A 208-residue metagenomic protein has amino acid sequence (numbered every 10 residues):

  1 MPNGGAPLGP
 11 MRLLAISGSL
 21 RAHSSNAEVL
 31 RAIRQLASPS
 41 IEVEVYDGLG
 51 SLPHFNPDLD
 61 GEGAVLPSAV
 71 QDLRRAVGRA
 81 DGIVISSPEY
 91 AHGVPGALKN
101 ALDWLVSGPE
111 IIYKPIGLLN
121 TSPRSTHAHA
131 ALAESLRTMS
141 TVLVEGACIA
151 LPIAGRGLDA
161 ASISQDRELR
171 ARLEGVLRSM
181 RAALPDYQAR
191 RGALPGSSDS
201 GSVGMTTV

Functional and structural regions predicted by a protein language model:
P2-M11, V144-V208: Glycine-rich phosphate/pyrophosphate-binding loop and the adjoining helix
L8-I41: N-terminal beta1-alpha1 ligand-phosphate binding loop
L13, N26-L30, L52, V70 (+5 more regions): A general structural signal for well-ordered alpha-helical segments in protein cores
I16-G18, Y46, L119: Short hydrophobic segments within beta-strands
S38-E44, V142-L143: A generic structural motif
G48-L66, L158-A161: N-terminal beta-loop-helix "entrance" segment that forms/cooperates in small-molecule cofactor or anionic ligand
G63-S140: Helix-loop-strand module that forms the ligand-binding subsite of alpha/beta enzymes
